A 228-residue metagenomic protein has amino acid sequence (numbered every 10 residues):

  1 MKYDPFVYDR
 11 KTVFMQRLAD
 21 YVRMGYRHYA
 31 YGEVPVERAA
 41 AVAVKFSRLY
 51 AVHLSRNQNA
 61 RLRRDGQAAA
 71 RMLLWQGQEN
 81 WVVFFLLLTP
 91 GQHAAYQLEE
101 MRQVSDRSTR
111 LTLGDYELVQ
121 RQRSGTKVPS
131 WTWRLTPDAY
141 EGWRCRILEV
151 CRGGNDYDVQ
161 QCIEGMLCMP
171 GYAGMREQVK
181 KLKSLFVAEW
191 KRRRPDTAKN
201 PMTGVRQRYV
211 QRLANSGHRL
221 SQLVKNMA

Functional and structural regions predicted by a protein language model:
M1-A228: Non-catalytic terminal/accessory segments
